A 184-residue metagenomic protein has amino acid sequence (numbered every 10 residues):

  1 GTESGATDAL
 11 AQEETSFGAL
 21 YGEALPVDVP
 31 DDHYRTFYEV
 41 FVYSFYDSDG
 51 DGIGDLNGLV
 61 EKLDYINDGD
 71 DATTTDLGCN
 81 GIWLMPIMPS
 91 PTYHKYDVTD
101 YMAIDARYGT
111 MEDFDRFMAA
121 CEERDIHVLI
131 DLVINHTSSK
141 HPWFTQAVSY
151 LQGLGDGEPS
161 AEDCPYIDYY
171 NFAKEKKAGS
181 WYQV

Functional and structural regions predicted by a protein language model:
G1-A19: Bacterial Sec-dependent N-terminal signal peptides
E14-V184: Acidic/aromatic-lined carbohydrate-recognition and catalytic surfaces of CAZymes acting on diverse glycans
